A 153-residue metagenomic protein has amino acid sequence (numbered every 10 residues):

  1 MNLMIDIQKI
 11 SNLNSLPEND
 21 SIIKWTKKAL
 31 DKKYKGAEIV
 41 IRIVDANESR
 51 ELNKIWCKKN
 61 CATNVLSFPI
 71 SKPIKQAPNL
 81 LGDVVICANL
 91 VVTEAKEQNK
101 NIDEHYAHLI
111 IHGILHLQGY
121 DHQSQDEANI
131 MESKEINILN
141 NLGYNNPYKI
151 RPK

Functional and structural regions predicted by a protein language model:
M1-A107, L117-K153: An acidic/histidine-cluster motif and surrounding catalytic segment that typifies divalent-metal-assisted enzyme active
